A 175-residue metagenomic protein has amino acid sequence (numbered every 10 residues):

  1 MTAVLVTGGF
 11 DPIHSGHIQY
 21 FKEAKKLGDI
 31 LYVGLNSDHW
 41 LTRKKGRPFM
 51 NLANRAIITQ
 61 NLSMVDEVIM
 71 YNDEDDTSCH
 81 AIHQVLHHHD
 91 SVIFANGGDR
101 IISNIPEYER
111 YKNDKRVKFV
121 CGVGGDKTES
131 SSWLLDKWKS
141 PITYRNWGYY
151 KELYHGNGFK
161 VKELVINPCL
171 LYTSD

Functional and structural regions predicted by a protein language model:
M1-I142: Nucleotidyltransferase catalytic core that binds NTPs
D136-Y154: SAM-dependent methyltransferases
V161-V165: Conserved hydrophobic/aromatic beta-strand scaffold that supports enzyme active sites
N167-C169: Tight coil/turn sites that cap or link beta-strands
Y172-D175: Conserved small/polar residues in nucleotide/adenosyl-binding loops
